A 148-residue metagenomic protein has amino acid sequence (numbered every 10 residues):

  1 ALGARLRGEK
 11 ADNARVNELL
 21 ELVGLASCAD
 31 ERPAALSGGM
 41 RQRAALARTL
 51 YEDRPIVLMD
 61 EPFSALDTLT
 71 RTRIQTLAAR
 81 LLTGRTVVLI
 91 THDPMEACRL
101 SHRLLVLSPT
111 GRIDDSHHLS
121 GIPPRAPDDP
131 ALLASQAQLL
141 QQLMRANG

Functional and structural regions predicted by a protein language model:
E9-C28: Conserved ABC ATPase "signature" region
R32-L36, M40: Conserved ABC ATPase signature
L46: Hydrophobic anchor residue at the start of the ABC signature
Y51-P55: A short, proline-enriched helix->beta-strand linker immediately N-terminal to the Walker B motif in ABC-type P-loop
V57-E61: Catalytic Walker B motif of ABC-type/P-loop ATPase nucleotide-binding domains
R71-T83: Helical segment within the ABC ATPase nucleotide-binding domain
T110-Q138: Conserved beta-strand-loop-alpha-helix hinge in the C-terminal portion of ABC ATPase nucleotide-binding domains
